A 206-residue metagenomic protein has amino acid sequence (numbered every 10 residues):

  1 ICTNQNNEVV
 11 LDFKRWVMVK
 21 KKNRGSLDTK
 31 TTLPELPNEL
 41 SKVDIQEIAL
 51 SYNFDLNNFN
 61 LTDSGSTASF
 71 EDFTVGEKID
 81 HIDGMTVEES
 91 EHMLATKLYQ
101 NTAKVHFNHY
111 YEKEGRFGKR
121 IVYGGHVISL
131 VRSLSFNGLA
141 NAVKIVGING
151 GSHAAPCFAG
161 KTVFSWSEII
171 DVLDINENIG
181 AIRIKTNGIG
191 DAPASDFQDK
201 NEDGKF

Functional and structural regions predicted by a protein language model:
I1, R15, F73, I79-G84 (+7 more regions): Aromatic/pi-system hotspot detector in well-structured domains
I1-Q46, A159, W166-F206: HotDog/MaoC-like acyl-thioester-processing domains
K20-E114, K200-K205: Non-catalytic linker/capping segments at the edges of enzyme domains
A68-E71, A103-V105, K119-R120, V146 (+1 more regions): Flexible, active-site-adjacent loop/turn segments at secondary-structure boundaries
V75-G76, V122, A159, N178: Solvent-exposed loop and beta-edge segments used for protein-protein assembly and interaction
K104-Y110, I121, I179-A181: Core FKBP-type peptidyl-prolyl cis-trans isomerase
R116, V122, V127-V172: Hydrophobic beta-strand-centered segment that forms part of the acyl-chain substrate-binding groove
